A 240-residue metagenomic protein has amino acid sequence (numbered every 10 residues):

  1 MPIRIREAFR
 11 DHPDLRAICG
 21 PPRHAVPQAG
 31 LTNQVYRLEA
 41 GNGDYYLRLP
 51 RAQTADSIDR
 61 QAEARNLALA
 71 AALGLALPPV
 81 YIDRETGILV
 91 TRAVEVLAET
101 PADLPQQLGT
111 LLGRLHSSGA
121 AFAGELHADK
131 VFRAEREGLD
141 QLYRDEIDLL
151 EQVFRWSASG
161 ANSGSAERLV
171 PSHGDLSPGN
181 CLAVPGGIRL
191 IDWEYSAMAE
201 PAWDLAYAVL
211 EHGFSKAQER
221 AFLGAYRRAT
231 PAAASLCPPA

Functional and structural regions predicted by a protein language model:
P2-C19, R23, S118-G174, V184 (+3 more regions): An alpha-helical support segment within catalytic cores of ATP-dependent transferases
V26-K130, E137-R144, D148, A166: ATP-binding pocket architecture of kinase catalytic cores
Q28-G41, Y46-L47, R155-W203, A217: Active-site acidic catalytic loop and adjacent metal/ATP-binding pocket of ATP-dependent phosphoryl transfer enzymes
A52, V96, I188, S196-M198 (+1 more regions): Activation segment
R65, S177, A206: Active-site phosphate/pyrophosphate-handling residues
A202-A232: Active-site activation/catalytic loop segments of kinase-like enzymes and analogous catalytic loops in related
A232-A240: All-alpha amphipathic helical-bundle segments outside canonical DNA-binding/catalytic cores that form hydrophobic
